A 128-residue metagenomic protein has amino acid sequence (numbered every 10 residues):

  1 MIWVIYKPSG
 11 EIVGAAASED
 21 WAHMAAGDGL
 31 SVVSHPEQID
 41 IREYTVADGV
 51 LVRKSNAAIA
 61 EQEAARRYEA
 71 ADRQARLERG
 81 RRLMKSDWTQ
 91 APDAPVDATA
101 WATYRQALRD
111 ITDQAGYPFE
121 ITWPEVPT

Functional and structural regions predicted by a protein language model:
M1-I2, K7-I41, A47-T128: A preference for well-ordered globular domain cores that mediate specific macromolecular interactions or catalysis
